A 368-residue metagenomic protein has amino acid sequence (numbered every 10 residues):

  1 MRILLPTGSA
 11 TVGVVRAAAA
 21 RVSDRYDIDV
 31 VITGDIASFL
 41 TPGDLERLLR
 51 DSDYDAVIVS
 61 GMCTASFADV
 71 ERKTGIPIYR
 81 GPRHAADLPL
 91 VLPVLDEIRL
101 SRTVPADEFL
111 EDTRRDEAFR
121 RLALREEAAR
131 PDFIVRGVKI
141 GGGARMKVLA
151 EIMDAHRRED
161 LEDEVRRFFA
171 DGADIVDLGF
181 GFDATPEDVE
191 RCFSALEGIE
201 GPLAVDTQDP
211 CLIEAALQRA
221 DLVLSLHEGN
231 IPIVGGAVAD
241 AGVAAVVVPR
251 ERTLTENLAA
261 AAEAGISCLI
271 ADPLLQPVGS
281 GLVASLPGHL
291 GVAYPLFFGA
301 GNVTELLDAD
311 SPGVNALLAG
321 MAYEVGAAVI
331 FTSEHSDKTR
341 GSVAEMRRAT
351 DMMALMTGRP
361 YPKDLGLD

Functional and structural regions predicted by a protein language model:
M1, L90-D163: N-terminal amphipathic alpha-helix/helix-capping segment at the start of soluble metabolic enzymes
R2-S9, D24-F67, R72-T74, I78 (+3 more regions): Metallocofactor- and cofactor-centric catalytic cores in central/energy metabolism, strongly enriched
L4, G13-D24, R80, A241-L367: Catalytic alpha/beta core domains of metabolic enzymes, predominantly
V59, I78-R80, M146-I152, D174-L178 (+6 more regions): Hydrophobic faces of well-ordered beta-strands that scaffold small-molecule active sites in alpha/beta enzyme cores
A106-D112, R121-L122, A128-D132, K139-G141 (+2 more regions): Conserved anion-binding
G143-D163, L224-H227, R250-R252, V303-P312: Active-site mouth loops of central-metabolism enzymes
H156-F168, I213, I231, L254 (+1 more regions): Short, acidic/polar
A173-G201: Glycine-rich, proline-tolerant flexible connector loops at the mouths of alpha/beta enzymes
